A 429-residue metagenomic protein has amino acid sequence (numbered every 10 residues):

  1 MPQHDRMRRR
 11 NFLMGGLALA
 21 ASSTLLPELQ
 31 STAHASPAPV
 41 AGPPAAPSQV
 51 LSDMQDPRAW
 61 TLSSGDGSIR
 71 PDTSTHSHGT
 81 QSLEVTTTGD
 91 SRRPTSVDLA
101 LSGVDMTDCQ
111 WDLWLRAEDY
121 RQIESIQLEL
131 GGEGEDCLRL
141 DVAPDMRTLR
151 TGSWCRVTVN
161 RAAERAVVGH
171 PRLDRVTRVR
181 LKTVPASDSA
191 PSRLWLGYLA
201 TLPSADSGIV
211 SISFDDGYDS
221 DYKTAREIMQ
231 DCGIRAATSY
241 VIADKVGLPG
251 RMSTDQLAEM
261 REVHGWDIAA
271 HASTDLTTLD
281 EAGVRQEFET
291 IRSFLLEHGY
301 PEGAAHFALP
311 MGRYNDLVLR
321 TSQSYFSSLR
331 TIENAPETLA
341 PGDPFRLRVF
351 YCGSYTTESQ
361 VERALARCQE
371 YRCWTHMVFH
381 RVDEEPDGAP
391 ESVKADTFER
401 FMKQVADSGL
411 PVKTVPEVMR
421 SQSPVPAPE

Functional and structural regions predicted by a protein language model:
M1-M7, A18-L25, T32-H34: N-terminal secretory signal peptides
A38-D66: Extracellular carbohydrate-recognition regions
G42-A46, D188-D206, D231-C232, V241 (+4 more regions): C-terminal domain-boundary segment and adjacent tail
D72-R92: Short carbohydrate-recognition loop motifs
G89-L99, G103-V167: Extracellular ligand-binding interfaces
W111-L113, R156-S192: Extracellular beta-strand ligand-recognition surfaces/modules
G208-V210, Q230-L319, S324-S327, E333-P336 (+2 more regions): Metal-dependent polysaccharide deacetylase catalytic core of the NodB/CE4 family, i.e., the active-site-bearing domain
D215, M229: Conserved, mostly hydrophobic/aromatic
